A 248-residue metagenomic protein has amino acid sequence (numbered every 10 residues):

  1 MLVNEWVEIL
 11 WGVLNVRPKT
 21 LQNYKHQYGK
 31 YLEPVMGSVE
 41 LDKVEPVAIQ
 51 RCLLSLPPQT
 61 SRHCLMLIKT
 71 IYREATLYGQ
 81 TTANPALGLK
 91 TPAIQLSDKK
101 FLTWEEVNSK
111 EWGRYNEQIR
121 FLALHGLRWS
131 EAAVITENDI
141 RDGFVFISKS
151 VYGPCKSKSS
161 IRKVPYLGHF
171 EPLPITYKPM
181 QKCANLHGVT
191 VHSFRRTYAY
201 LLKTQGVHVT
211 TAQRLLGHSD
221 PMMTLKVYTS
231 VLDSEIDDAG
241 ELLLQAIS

Functional and structural regions predicted by a protein language model:
L2-G29: Short, aromatic/basic-rich helix-turn unit that serves as a nucleic-acid recognition element
Q27-Y31, S38-L89, R128-S130: N-terminal DNA-binding recognition helix of tyrosine site-specific recombinases/integrases
P58-C64, L77-A133, S160, R195 (+1 more regions): Basic, Lys/Arg- and aromatic-enriched nucleic-acid-binding interface segment
I68, Y72, A132, V191-Q205 (+2 more regions): Short, basic/aromatic-rich helical patch in the C-terminal catalytic core of site-specific tyrosine
G88, V134-H169: Conserved tyrosine-mediated DNA breakage-rejoining catalytic core shared by Y-recombinases
K100, E106, K226, S230-S248: DNA/chromatin major-groove-contacting recognition/catalytic segments
D139-D142, G188, V207-T229: Short, polar N-cap/turn motifs at the start of nucleic acid-interacting alpha helices
P165-G188, S193, Y198: Active-site/catalytic core of tyrosine-dependent DNA strand-transfer enzymes
